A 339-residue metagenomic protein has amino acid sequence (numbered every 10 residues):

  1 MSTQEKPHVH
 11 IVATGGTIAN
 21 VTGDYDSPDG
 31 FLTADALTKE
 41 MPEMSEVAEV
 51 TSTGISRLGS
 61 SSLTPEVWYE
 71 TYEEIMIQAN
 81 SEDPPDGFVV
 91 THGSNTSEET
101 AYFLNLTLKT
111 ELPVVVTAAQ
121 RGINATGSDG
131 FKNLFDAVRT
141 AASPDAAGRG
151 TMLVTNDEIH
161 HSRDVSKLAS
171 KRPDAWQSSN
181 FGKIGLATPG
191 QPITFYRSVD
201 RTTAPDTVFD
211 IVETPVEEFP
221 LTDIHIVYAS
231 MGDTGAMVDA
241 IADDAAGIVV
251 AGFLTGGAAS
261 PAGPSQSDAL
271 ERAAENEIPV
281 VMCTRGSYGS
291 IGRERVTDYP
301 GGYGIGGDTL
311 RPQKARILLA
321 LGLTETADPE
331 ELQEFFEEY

Functional and structural regions predicted by a protein language model:
M1-Q78, Y288: ATP/NTP phosphate-donor binding region
E5-K6, V12-A13, T33, K39-M44 (+3 more regions): Accessory alpha-helical/coil subdomains and C-terminal extensions that flank or cap enzyme catalytic cores
T22-Y25, A101, T126-D129, H160-K167 (+1 more regions): Short acidic, glycine/serine/threonine-rich loops at helix termini
Y25-T33, T96, Y102-V115, G130-D136 (+2 more regions): A glycine- and small-aliphatic-rich helix-loop capping segment at beta-alpha/alpha-beta transitions that lines
E82-S97, D244-G257: Short acidic, glycine-rich surface-loop motifs adjacent to enzyme active sites
V90-L112, P261-A269, R293: Short Gly/Thr/Asp-enriched flexible loops that form oxyanion-binding sites at enzyme active sites
V116-G190: Internal gly/pro-rich beta-alpha loop/helix module that stabilizes soluble enzyme cofactors or their anionic handles
G252-Y339: C-terminal non-catalytic interaction/assembly regions of soluble proteins
